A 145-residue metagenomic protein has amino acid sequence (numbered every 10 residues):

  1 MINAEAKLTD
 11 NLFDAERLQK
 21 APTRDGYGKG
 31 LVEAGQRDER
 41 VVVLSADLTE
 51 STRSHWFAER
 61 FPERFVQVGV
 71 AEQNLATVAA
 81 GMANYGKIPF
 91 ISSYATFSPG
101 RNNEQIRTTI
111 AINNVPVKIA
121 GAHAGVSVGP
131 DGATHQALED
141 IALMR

Functional and structural regions predicted by a protein language model:
M1-R145: Thiamine diphosphate
